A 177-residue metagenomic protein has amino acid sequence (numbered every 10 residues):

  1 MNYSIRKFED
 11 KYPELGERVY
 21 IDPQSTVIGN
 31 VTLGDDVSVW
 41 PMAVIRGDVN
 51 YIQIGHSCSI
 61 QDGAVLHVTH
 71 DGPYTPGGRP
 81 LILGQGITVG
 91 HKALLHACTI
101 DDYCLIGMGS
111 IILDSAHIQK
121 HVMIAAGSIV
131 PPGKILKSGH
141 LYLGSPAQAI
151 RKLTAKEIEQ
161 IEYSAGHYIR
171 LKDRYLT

Functional and structural regions predicted by a protein language model:
M1-L15, D48, I54-L81, H91-K92 (+1 more regions): Glycine-rich hexapeptide-repeat left-handed beta-helix
M1-V39: N-terminal segments that cap or nucleate solenoid repeat domains
D22, G47-D48: Thr-Gly-centered strand-to-loop micro-motif
P41-A43: N-terminal beta-strand/beta-hairpin edge segment
T88: Short proline/glycine- and basic residue-enriched helix-capping loop/turn segments at helix->loop/beta transitions
